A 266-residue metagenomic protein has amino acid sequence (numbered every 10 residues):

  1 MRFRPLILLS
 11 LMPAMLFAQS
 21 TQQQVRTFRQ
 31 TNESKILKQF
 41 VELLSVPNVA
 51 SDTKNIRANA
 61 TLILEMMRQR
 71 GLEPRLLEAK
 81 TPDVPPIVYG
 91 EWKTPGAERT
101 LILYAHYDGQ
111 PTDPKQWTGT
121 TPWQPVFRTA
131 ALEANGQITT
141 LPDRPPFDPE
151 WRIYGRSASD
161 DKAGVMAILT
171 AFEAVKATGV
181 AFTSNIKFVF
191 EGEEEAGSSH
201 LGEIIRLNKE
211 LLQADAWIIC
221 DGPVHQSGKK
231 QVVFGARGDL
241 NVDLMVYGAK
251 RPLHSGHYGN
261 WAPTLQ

Functional and structural regions predicted by a protein language model:
P5-M15: Bacterial N-terminal signal peptides
S20-K54: N-terminal capping segment at the start of a domain
Q30-S34, A50-T61, S159-K162, M166 (+1 more regions): Soluble non-cytosolic domains of exported or imported proteins
Q39, V49-I102, D108, P114 (+2 more regions): A non-catalytic alpha/beta surface segment that caps or lines the substrate-entry region of metallo-dependent hydrolase
E98-K187: Active-site metal-coordination/substrate-binding segment of hydrolases, especially metallo-dependent peptidases
P146-G235: Acidic/histidine-rich catalytic neighborhood of metal-dependent amide-processing enzymes
H225, F234, S255-Q266: Acidic-enriched catalytic cores of C-N bond-cleaving enzymes acting on peptides and small amides
Q231-Y247: Flexible glycine/proline-rich, aromatic-decorated loop/lid segments
